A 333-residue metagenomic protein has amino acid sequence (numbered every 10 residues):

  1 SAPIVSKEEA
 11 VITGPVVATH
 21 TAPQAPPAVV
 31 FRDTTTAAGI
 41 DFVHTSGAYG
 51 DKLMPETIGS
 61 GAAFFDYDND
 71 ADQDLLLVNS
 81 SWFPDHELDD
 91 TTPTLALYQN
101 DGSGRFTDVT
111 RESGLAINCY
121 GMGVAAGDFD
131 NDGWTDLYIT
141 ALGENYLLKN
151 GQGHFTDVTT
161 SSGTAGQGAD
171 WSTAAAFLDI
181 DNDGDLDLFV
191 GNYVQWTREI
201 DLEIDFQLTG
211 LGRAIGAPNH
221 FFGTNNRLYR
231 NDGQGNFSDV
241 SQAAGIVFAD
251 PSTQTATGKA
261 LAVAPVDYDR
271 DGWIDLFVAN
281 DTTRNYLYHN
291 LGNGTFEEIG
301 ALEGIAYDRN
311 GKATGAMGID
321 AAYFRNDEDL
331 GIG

Functional and structural regions predicted by a protein language model:
S1-G333: Acidic, glycine/proline-rich Ca2+-coordinating loop motifs
